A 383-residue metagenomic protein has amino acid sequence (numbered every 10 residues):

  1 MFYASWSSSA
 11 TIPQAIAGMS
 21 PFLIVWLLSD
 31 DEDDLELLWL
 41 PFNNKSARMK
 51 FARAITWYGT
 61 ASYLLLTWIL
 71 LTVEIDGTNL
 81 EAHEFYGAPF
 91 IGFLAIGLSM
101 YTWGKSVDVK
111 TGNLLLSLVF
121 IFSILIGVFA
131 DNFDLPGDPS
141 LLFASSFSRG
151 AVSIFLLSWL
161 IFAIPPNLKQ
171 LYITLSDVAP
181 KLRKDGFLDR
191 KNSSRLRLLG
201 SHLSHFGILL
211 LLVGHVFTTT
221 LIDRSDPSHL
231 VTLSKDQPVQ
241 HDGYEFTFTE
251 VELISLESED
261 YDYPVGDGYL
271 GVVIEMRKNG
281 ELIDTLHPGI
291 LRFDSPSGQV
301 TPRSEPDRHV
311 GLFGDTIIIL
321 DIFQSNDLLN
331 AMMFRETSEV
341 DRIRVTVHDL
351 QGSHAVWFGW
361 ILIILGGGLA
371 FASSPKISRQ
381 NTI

Functional and structural regions predicted by a protein language model:
M1-L230, D236-V239, S353-I383: Contiguous transmembrane helix-bundle modules in multi-pass membrane proteins
L66, L115-I124, R197, S204 (+1 more regions): Accessory, solvent-exposed terminal regions and/or long lumenal/extracellular loops of proteins
